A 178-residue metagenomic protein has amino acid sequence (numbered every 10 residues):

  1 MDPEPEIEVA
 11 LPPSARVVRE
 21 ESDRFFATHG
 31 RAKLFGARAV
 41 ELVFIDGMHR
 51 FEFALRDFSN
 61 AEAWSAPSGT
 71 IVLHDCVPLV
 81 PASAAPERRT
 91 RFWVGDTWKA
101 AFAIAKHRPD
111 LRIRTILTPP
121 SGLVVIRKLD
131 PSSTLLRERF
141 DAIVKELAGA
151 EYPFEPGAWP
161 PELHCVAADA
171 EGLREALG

Functional and structural regions predicted by a protein language model:
M1-R31, V77-V80, A85: SAM cofactor-binding core of SAM-dependent methyltransferases, primarily the Rossmann-like beta-alpha-beta module
P5-E8, R31-L34, N60-A61, R114: Short, flexible, glycine/charge-rich loop motifs used to bind or transfer phosphoryl groups or to couple energy/partner
V9-A10, V17, L34-F35, A63 (+1 more regions): Structural motif
L11-A15, A39, P109-L111: A short helix-to-beta-strand connector/capping loop
V18, F44, V72: Conserved Rossmann-like nucleotide-binding pocket used by diverse enzymes that bind dinucleotide cofactors
H29-V43: A short acidic, Gly/Pro-enriched loop at the edge of an enzyme's catalytic core that lines a small-molecule cofactor
D46-H49: Switch II (G3) loop of P-loop NTPases
E52-G178: C-terminal substrate-binding/active-site "lid" region of AdoMet-derived donor-dependent transferases
